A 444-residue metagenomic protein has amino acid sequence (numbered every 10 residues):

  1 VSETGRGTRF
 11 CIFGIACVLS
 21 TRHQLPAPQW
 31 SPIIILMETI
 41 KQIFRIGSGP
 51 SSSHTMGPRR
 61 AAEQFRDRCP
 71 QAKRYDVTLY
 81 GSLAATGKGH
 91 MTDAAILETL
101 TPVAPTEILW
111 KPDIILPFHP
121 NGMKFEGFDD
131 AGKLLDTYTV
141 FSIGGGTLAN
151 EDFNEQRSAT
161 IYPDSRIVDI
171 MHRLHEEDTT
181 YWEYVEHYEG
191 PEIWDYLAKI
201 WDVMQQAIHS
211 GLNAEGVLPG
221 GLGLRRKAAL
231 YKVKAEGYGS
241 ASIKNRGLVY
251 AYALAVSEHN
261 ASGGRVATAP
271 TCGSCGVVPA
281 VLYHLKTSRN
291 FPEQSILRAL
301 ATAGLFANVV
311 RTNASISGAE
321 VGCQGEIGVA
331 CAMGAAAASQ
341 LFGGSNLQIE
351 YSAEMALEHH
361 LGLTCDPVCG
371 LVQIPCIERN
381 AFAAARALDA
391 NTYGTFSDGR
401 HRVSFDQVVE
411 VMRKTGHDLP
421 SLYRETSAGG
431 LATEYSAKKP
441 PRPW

Functional and structural regions predicted by a protein language model:
A27-L36: Short, Lys/Arg-enriched N-terminal segments with co-localized hydrophobic residues within the first ~10-30 amino acids
R45-A61, S262-V281, C323-C331: Conserved phosphate/anionic-ligand binding catalytic regions in large, soluble enzymes, centered on
T55-R68, P279-N290, A335-G343: Alpha-helical support elements that line or immediately flank enzyme active sites and cofactor-binding pockets
A95-L109: A glycine-rich helix N-cap at a beta->alpha junction
P105-Y238, L248: C-terminal regulatory domains involved in ligand/effector binding and gene-expression control
Q205-G322, G430-W444: Accessory "access/gating" subregions that flank catalytic or transport cores
A338-W444: Functionally critical mobile loop/hinge segments
